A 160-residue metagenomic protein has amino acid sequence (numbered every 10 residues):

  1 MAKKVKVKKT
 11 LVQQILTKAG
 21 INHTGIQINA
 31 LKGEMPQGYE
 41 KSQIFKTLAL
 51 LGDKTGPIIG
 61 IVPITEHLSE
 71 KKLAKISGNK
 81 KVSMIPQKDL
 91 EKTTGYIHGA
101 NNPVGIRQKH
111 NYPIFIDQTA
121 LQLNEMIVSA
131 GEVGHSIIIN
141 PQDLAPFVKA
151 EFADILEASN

Functional and structural regions predicted by a protein language model:
M1-N160: Extended, low-hydrophobicity, polar/charged segments
